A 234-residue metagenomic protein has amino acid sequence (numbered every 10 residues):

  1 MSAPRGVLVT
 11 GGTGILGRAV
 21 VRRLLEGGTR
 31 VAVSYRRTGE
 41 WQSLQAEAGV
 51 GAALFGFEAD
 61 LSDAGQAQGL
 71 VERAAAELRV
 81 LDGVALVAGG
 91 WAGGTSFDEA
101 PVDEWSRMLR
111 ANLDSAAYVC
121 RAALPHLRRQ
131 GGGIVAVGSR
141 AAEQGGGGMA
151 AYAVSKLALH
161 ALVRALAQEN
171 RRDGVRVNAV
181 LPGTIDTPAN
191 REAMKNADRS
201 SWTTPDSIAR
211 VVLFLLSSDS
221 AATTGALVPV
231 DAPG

Functional and structural regions predicted by a protein language model:
T13-G14: Conserved glycine-rich cofactor-binding loop
T95-F97, P101-S106: Substrate-binding pocket helix/loop in short-chain dehydrogenase/reductase
A100, G145-A153, A165, N190: Active-site loop-to-helix junction immediately N-terminal to the catalytic Tyr of the SDR YXXXK motif in Rossmann-fold
C120, S155: Active-site helix of classical SDR
P125, Q168-E169: Alpha-helical segment proximal to the catalytic Tyr-Lys
S139: Residue(s) in the substrate-gating loop at a strand-loop-helix junction that position the organic substrate next
R172-V175, A179, T187, A197-G234: C-terminal helical subdomain
